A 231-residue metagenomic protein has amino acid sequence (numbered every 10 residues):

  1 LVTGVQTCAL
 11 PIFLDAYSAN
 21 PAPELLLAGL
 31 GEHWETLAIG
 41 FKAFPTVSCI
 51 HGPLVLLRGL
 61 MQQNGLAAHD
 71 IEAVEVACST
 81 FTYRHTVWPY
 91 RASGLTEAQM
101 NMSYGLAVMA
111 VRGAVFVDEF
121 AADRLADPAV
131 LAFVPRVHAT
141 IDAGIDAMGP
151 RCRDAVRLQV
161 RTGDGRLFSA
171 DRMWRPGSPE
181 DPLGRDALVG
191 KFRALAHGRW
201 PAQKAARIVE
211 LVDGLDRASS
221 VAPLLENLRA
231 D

Functional and structural regions predicted by a protein language model:
L1-T7: Positively charged, low-complexity/disordered segments
T7-D231: Terminal-appendage/accessory-domain detector
